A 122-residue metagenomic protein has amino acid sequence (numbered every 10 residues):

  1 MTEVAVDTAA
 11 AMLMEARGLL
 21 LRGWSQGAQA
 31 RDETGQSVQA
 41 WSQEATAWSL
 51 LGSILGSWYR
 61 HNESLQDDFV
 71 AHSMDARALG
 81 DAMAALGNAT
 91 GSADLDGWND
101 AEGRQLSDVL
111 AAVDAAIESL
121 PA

Functional and structural regions predicted by a protein language model:
M1-A122: Domain-length accessory/inserted modules outside core catalytic folds
